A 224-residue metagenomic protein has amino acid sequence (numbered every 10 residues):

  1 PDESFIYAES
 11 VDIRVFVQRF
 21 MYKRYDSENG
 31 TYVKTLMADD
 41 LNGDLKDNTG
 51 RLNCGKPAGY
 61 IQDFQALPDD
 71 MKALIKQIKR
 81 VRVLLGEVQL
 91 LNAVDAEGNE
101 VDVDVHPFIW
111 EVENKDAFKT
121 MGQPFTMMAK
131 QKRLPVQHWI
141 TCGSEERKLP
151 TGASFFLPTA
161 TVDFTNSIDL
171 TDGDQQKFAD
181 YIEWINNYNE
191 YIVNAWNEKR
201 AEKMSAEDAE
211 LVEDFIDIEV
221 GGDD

Functional and structural regions predicted by a protein language model:
P1-D102, L149-F155, D163-D169, V212-D224: OB-fold ssDNA-binding interfaces and closely related basic DNA-contact patches used across DNA replication/repair
A8, D12-V17, D102, W110-E113 (+3 more regions): Alpha-helical protein-protein interaction elements
R51-D63, N114-K119, R133-H138: Short linear motifs at secondary-structure transitions and domain/linker junctions
G86-E87, E111-E113, I140-G143: Short His-Asn-centered micro-motif
L91-Q131: Short helix-loop boundary/capping segments
Q123-D224: Long, compositionally biased interface segments
